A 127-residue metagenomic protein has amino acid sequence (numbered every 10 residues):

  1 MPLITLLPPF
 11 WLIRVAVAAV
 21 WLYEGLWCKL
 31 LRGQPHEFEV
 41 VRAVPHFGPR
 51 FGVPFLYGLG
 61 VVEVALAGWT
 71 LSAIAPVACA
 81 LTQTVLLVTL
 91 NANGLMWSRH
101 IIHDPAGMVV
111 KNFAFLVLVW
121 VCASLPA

Functional and structural regions predicted by a protein language model:
M1-A127: Membrane-interface extramembranous regions
